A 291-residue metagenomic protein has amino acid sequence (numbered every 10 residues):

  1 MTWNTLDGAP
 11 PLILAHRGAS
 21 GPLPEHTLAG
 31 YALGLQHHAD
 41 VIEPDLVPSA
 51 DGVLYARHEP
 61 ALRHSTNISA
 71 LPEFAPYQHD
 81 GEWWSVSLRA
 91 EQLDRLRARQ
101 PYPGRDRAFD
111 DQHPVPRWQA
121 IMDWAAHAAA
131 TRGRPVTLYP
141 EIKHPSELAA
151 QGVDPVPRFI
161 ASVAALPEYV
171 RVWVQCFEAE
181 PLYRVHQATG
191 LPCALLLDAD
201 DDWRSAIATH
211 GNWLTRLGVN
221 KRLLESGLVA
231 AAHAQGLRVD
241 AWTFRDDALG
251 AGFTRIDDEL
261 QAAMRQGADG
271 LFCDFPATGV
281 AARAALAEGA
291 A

Functional and structural regions predicted by a protein language model:
M1-A291: Phosphate-group recognition and catalysis centered on beta-loop-alpha active-site segments
